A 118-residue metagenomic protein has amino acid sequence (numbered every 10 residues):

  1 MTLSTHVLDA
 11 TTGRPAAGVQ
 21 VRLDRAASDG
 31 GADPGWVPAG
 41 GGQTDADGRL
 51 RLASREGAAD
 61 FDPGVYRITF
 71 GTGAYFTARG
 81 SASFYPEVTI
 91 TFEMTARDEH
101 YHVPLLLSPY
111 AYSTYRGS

Functional and structural regions predicted by a protein language model:
M1-T91, T95, H102-P104: Beta-strand-dominated extracellular/periplasmic modules and repeats in secreted or surface-exposed proteins
D98-S118: Compositionally biased low-complexity segments at domain edges in trafficked proteins and select soluble regulators
